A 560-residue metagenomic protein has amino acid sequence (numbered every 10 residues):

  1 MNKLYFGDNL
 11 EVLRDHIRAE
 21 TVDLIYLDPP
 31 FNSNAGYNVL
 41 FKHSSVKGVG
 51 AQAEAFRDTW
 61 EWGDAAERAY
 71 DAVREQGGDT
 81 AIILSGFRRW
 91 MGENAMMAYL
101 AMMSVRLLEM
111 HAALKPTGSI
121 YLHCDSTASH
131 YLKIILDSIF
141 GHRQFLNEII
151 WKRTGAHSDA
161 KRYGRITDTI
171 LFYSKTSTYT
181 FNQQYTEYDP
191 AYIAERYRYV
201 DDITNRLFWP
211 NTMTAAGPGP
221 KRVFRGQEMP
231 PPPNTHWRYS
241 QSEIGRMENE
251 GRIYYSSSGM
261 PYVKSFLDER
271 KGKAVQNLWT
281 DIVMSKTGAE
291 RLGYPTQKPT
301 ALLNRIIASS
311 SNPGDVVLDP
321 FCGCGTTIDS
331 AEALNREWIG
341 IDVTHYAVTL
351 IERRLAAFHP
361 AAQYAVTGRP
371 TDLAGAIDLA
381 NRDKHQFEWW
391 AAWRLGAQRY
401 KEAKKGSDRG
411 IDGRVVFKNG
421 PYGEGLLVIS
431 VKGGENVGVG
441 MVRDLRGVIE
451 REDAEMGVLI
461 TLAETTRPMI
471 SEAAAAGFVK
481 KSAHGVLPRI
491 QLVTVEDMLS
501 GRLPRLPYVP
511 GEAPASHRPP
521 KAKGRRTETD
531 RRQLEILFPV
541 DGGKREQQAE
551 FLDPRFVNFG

Functional and structural regions predicted by a protein language model:
M1-I341, Y346: Core catalytic lobe of class I
I339-G560: Mixed-charge (Asp/Glu-Lys/Arg
